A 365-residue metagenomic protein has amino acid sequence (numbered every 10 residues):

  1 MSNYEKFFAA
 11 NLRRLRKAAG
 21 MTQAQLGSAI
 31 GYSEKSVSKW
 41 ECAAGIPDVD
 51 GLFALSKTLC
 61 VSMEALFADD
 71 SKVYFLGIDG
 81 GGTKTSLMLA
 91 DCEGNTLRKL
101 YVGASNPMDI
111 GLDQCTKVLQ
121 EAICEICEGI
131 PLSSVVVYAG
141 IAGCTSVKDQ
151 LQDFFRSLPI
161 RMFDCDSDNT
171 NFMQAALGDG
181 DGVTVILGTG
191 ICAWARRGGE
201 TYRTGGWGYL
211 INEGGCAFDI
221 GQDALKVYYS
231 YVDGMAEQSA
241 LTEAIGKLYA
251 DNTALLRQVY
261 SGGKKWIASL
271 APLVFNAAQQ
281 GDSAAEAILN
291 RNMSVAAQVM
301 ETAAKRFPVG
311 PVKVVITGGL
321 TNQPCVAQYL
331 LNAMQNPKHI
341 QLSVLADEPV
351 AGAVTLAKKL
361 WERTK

Functional and structural regions predicted by a protein language model:
M1-A18: A short, Lys/Arg-rich alpha-helix, primarily the initiator
R13, A24, F53: Residues within the helices of the helix-turn-helix
R16, G27, S56: The alpha-helix within a helix-turn-helix
G20-K39: Short alpha-helical DNA-recognition segment
Q23, E34, A44-G45, M63: The DNA-contacting recognition helix of HTH DNA-binding domains and analogous helical DNA-recognition elements
D50-A65: DNA major-groove recognition helix of helix-turn-helix/homeodomain DNA-binding modules
D70-S134, D153-F154, A176-V183, L225-K365: ATP-binding/phosphotransfer module of carbohydrate and carboxylate kinases, centering on a glycine-rich
V136, C144-S239, T364: Phosphate-binding/catalytic loop of phosphoryl-transfer enzymes
